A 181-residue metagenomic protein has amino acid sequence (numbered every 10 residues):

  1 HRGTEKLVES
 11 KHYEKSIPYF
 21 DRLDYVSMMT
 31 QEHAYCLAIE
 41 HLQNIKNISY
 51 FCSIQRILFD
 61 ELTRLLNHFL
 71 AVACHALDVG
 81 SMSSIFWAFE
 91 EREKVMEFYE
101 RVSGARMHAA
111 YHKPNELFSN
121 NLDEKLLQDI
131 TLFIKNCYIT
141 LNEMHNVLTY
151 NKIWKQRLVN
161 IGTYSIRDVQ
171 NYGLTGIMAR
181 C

Functional and structural regions predicted by a protein language model:
H1-C181: Active-site bordering "gate/hinge" segments that shape substrate access to catalytic or cofactor-binding pockets
